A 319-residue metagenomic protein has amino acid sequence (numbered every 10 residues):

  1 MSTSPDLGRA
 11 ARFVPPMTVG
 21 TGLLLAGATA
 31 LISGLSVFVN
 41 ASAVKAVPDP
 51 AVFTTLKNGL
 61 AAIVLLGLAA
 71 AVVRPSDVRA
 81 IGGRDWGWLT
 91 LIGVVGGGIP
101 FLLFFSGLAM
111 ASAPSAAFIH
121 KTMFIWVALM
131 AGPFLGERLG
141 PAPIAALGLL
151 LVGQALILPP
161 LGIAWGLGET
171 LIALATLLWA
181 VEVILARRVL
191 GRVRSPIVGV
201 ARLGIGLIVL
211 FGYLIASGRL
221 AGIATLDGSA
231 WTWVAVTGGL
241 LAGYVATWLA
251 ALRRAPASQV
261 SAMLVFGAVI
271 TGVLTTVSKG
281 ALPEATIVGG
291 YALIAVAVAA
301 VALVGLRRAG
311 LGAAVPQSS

Functional and structural regions predicted by a protein language model:
M1-L56, L161-R188, V234, G239 (+2 more regions): Glycine-/small-residue-enriched transmembrane alpha-helix faces in small-molecule transporters and effluxers
S2-R9, A46-I99, W126-M130, L178-E182 (+4 more regions): Transmembrane alpha-helices of multi-pass small-molecule transport proteins
L7, L65, M130, L139-P159 (+4 more regions): Hydrophobic transmembrane alpha-helices of multi-pass small-molecule transport proteins
G20-A28, A51-A71, L91, A146-L149 (+3 more regions): Hydrophobic alpha-helical transmembrane segments of multi-pass integral membrane proteins, especially transporters
T29-A30, L56, G97, F101 (+3 more regions): Helix-helix packing/entry segments at the starts of transmembrane helices
I32-V37, V72-P114, H120, L156-I157 (+1 more regions): Specific transmembrane alpha-helical segments of multi-pass solute transporters/efflux pumps, especially DMT/EamA
F38-P50, S76-V78, A109, A155-L167 (+2 more regions): Membrane-interface helix termini and inter-helical loops of multi-pass transporters
A117-H120, G136-L156, W165-E169, A224 (+2 more regions): Loop-to-transmembrane alpha-helix entry segments
